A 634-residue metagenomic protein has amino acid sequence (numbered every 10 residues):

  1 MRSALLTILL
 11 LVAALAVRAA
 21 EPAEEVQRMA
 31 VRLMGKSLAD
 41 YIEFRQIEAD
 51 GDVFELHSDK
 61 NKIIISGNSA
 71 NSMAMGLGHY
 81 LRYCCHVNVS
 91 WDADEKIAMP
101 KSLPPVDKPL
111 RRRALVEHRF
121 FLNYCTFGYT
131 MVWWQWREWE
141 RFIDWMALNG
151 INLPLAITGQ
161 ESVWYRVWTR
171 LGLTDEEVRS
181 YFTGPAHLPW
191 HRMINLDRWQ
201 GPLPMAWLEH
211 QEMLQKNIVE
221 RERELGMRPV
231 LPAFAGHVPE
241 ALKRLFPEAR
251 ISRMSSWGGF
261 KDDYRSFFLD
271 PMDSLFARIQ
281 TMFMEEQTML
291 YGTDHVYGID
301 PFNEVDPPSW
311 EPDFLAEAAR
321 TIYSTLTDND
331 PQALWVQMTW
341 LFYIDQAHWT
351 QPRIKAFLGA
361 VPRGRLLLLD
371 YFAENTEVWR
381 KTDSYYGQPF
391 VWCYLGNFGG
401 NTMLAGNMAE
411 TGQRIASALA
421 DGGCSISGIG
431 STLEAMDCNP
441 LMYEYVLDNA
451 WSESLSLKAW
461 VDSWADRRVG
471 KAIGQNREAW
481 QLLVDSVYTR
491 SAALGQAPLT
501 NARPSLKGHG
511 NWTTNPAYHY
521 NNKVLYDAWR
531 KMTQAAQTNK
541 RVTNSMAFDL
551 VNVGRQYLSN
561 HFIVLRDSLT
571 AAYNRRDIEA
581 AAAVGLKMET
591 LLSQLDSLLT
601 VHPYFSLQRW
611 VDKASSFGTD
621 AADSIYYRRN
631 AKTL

Functional and structural regions predicted by a protein language model:
M1-L5: Positively charged n-region of N-terminal signal peptides that target proteins for export
L9-R18: Hydrophobic h-region of N-terminal signal peptides that target proteins for export in Gram-negative bacteria
A20-V116: Contiguous, structured surface segment used for ligand recognition
H57-K60, N123-F127, W199, S545-D549 (+1 more regions): Acidic/histidine-rich, surface-exposed loop or edge segments in extracytoplasmic proteins
N88, D92-L103, L122-T126, A147 (+12 more regions): Catalytic-core regions of glycoside hydrolase
V116-Q135, M146: Active-site-adjacent substrate/metal-binding segments within catalytic domains of carbohydrate-active enzymes
M282-E286, S309, W512-P516, M532-A536 (+2 more regions): Active-site-adjacent structural elements in folded domains
T543-D596: Ordered core of a single globular domain
